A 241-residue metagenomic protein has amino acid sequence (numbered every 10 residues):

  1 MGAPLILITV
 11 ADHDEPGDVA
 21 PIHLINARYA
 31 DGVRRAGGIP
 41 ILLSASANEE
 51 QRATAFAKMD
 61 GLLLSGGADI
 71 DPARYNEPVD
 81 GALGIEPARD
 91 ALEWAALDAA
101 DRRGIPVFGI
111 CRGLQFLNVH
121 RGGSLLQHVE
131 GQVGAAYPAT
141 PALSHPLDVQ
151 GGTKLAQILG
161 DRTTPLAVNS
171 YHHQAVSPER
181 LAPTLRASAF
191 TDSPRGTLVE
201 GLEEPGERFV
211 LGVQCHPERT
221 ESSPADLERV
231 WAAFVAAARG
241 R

Functional and structural regions predicted by a protein language model:
M1-I110, V119-R121, L126, E130-T163 (+4 more regions): N-terminal beta1-alpha1 cap of cysteine-dependent amidohydrolase-like domains
L114-F116: Active-site-proximal alpha-helical scaffold in enzymes
L211-C215: Active-site-proximal beta-strand elements of phosphoester/diester hydrolases
